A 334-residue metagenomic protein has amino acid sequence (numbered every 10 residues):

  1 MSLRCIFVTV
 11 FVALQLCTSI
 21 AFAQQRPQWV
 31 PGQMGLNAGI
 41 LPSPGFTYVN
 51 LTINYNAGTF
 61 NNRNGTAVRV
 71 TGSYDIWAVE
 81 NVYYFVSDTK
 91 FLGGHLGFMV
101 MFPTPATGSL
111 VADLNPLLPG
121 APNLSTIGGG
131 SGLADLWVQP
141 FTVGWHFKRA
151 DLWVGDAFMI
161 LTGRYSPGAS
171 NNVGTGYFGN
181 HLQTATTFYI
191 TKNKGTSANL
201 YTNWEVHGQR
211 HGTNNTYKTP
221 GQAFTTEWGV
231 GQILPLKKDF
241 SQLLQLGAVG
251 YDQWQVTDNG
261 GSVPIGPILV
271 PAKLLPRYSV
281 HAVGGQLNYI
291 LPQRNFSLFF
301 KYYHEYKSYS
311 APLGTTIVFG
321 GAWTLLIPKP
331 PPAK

Functional and structural regions predicted by a protein language model:
C17-A23: Sec/Tat signal peptide C-region and signal peptidase I cleavage site
Q24-Q25, N37-G45, S87-G97, V111 (+6 more regions): Short loop/turn motifs that connect adjacent beta-strands in outer-membrane beta-barrel proteins
Q25-R26, Y55-A78, D113-G129, N171 (+1 more regions): Surface-exposed strand-loop-strand hairpins of Gram-negative outer-membrane beta-barrel proteins
Q28, G212-K334: Outer membrane beta-barrel transmembrane domains
A38, N50, E80-S87, V138-W145 (+6 more regions): Residues on the lipid-exposed face of transmembrane beta-strands in outer-membrane beta-barrel proteins
Y48-N50, G94-F102, L152-D156, T196-T202 (+5 more regions): Transmembrane beta-strands of outer-membrane beta-barrel proteins
T52-G58, F85, F102-G108, F158-R164 (+5 more regions): Transmembrane beta-strands of outer-membrane beta-barrel pores
S73-N81, I127-W137, G174-N180, K218-T226 (+2 more regions): Residues that define the transmembrane beta-barrel architecture of outer-membrane proteins
